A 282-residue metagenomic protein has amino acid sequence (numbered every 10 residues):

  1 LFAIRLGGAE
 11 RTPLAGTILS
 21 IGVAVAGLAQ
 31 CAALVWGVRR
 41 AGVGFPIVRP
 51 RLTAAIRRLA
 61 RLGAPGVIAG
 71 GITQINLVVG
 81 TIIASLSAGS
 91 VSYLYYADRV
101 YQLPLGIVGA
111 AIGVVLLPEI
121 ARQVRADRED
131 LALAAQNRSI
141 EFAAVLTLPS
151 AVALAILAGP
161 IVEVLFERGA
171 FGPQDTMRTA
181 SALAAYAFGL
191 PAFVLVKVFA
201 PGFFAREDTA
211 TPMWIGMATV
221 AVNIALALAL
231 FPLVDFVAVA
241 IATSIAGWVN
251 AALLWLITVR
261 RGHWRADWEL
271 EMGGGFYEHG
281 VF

Functional and structural regions predicted by a protein language model:
L1-A32, W36, A210, V220-A252 (+1 more regions): Membrane-interface helix-loop junctions in multi-pass transport and translocation proteins
T12, G16, R61-L62, T81-L103 (+1 more regions): Interfacial/gating helices of multi-pass transporter permease domains
P13-T17, V35-T73, R260-V281: Interhelical loop/hinge segments that connect adjacent transmembrane helices in multipass membrane
V23, R58, L62-G70, I82 (+5 more regions): Residue-level signature of transmembrane alpha-helical cores of multipass secondary-active transporters and flippases
A60, Y95, L116, R128-L157 (+1 more regions): Interfacial transmembrane-helix starts/ends
A110-R128, A200: Helix-loop junctions and terminal segments of transmembrane helices in multi-pass membrane transport/translocation
A155-G189: Interfacial segments at transmembrane-helix termini and the short loops linking adjacent helices
F188-A218, A229: Membrane-interface junctions at transmembrane-helix termini in multi-pass inner-membrane proteins
